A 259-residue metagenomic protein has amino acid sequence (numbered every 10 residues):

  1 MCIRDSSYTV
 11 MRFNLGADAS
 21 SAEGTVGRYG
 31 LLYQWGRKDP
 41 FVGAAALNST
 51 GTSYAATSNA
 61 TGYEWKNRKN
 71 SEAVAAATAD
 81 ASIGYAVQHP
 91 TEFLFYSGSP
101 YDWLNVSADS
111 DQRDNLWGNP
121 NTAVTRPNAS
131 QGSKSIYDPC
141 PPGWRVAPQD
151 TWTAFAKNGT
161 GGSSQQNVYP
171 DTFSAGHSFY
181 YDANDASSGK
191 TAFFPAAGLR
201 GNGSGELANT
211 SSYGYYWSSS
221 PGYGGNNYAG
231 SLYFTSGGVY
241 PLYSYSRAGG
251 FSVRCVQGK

Functional and structural regions predicted by a protein language model:
M1-D5: Conserved small/polar residues in nucleotide/adenosyl-binding loops
Y8-G132: Active-site microenvironments of metalloenzymes and redox enzymes
L15-A17, H89, F95-K259: C-terminal, surface-exposed recognition/capping segments
